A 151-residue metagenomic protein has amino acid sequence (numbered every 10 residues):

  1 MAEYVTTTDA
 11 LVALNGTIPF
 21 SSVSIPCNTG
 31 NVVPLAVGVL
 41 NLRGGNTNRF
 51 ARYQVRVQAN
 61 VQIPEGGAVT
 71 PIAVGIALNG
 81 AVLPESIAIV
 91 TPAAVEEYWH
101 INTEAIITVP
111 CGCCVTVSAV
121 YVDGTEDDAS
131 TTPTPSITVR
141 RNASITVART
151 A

Functional and structural regions predicted by a protein language model:
M1-A151: Extracellular jelly-roll beta-sandwich "head" domains, especially the C-terminal globular C1q domain
